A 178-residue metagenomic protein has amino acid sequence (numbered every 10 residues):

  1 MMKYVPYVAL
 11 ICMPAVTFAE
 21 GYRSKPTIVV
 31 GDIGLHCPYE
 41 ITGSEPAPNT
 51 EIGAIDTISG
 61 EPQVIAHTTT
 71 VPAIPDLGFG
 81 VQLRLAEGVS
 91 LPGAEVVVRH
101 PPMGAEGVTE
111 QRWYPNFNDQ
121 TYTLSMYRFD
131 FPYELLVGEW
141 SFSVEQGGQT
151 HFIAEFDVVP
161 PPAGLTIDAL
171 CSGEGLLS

Functional and structural regions predicted by a protein language model:
M2-L10: Sec-dependent signal peptide recognition, specifically the positively charged N-region followed immediately by
L10-C12, Y133: Generic structural signal for beta-strand residues in well-ordered domains
P14-V16: N-terminal signal peptide c-region/cleavage motif recognized by signal peptidases
E20-V137, S143-Q146, T150-S178: Contiguous segments within soluble domain cores/interaction surfaces
